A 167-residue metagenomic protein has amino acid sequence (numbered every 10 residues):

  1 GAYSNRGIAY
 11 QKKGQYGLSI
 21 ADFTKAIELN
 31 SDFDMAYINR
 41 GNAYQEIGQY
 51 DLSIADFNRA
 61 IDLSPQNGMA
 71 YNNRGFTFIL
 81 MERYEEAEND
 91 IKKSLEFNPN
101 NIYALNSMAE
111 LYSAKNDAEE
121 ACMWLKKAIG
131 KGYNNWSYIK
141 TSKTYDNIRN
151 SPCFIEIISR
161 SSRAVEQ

Functional and structural regions predicted by a protein language model:
G1-K12, M35-E46, G68-L80, Y103-E110: Conserved alpha-helical positions within TPR/SEL1-like repeat arrays
D32, Q66, N100, N134-N135: Short coil loop/turn residues that delineate tetratricopeptide repeat
N134-Q167: Terminal, low-structured helical/coil segments at or just beyond the last alpha-helical repeat
